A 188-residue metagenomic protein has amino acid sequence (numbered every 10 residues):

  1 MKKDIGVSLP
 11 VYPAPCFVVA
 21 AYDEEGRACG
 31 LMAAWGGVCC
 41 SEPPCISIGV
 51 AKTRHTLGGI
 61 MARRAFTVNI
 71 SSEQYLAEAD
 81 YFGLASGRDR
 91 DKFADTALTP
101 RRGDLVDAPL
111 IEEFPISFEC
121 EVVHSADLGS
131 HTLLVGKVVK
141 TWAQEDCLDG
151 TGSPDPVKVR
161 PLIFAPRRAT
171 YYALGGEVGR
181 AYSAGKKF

Functional and structural regions predicted by a protein language model:
M1-F188: Basic, polyanion-binding surface patches
